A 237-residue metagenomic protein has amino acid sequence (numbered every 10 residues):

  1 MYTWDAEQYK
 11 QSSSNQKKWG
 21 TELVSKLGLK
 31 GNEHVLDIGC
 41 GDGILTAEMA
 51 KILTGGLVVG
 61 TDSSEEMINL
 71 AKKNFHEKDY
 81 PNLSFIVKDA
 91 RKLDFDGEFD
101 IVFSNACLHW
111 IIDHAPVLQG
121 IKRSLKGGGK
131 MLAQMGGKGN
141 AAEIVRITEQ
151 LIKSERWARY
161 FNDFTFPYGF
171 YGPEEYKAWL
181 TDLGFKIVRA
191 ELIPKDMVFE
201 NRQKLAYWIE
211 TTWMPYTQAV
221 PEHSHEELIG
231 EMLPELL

Functional and structural regions predicted by a protein language model:
M1-E33, I44-E48, L70: Conserved class I S-adenosyl-L-methionine
V24, A47-A50, K72, L118-K122 (+1 more regions): A structural alpha-helix within SAM-dependent methyltransferase catalytic domains
H34-I38, D42-K92: Class I SAM-dependent methyltransferase SAM/SAH-binding core
R91-I101: A short acidic, Gly/Pro-enriched loop at the edge of an enzyme's catalytic core that lines a small-molecule cofactor
I101-H114: A short SAM/SAH-binding and catalytic strip from SAM-dependent methyltransferases
A115-K130: A short glycine-rich, Lys/Arg-flanked "PGG" loop and its adjoining helix->strand segment in the class I
K130-F199: Conserved catalytic/acceptor-binding region of the Class I
R189-L237: C-terminal helical/coil "lid" or tail adjacent to the Rossmann-like core of SAM-dependent
